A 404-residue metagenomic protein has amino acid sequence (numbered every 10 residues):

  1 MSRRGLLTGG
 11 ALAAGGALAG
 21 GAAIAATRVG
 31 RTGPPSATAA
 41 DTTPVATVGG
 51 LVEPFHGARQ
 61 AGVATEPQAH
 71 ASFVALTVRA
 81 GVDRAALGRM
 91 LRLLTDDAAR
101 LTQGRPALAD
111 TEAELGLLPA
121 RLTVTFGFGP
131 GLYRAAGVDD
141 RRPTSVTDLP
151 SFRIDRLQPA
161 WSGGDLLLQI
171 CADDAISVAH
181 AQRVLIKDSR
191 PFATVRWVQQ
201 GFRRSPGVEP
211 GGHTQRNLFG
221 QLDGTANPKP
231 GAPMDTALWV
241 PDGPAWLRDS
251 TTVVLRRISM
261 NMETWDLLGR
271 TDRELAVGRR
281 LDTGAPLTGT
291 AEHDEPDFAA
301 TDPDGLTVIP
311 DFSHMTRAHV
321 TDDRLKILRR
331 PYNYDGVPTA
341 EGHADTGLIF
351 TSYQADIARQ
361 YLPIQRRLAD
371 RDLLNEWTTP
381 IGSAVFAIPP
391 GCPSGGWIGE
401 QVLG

Functional and structural regions predicted by a protein language model:
G5-G404: Long, histidine/aromatic-enriched segments associated with O2/redox biology
